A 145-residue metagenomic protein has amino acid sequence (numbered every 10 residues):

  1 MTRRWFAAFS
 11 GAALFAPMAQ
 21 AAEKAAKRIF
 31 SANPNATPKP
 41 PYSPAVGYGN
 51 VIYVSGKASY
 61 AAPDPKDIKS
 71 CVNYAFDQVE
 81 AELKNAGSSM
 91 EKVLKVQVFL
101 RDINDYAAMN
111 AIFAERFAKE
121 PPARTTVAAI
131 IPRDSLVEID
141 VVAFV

Functional and structural regions predicted by a protein language model:
M1-N73, K84-A86, E91, L100-V145: N-terminal presequence-like segments and the immediate start of the first folded domain
F76: Short-chain dehydrogenase/reductase
V79: Residue-level signal for inorganic ion chemistry
L94-K95: Surface-exposed aromatic
